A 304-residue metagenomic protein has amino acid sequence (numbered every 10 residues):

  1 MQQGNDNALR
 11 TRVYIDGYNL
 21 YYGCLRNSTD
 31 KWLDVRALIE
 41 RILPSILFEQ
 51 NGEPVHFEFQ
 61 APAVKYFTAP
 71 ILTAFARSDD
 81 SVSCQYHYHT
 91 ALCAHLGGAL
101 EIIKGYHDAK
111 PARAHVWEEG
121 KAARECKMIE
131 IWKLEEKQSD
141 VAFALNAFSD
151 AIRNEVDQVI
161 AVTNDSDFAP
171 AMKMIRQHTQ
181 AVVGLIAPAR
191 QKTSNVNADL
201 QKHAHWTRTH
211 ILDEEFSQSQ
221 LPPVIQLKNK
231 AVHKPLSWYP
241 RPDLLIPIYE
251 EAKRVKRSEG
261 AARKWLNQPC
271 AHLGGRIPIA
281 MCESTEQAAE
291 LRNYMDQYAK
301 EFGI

Functional and structural regions predicted by a protein language model:
M1-A123, M128-K133, H178, V182-A189: Domain-level signal for Mg2+-assisted phosphodiester chemistry and nucleotide/NA-binding surfaces in nucleic-acid
L33, S83, H87, A142 (+2 more regions): Short, well-structured alpha-helical interface segments that form or flank functional binding sites
D80, E135, I160-T163, K253 (+1 more regions): Conserved aromatic-histidine-acidic binding/catalytic patches
Y106-P240: Nuclease catalytic cores that cleave nucleic-acid phosphodiester bonds, predominantly acidic two-metal-ion
A231-I304: Non-transmembrane "mature" sequence context
